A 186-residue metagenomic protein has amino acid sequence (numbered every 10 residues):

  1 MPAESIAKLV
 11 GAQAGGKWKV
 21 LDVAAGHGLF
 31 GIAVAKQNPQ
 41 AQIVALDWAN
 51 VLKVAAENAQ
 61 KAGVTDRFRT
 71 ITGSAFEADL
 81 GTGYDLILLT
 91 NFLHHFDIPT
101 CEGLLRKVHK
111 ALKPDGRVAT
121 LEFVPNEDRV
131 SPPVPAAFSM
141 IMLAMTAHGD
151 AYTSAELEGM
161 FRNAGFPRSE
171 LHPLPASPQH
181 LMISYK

Functional and structural regions predicted by a protein language model:
M1, A155-E158, Y185-K186: Repeat-unit-sized solenoid/scaffold elements
M1-L121, P125, P178-H180: Conserved adenosyl
A62-G63, A147, Y185: Short alpha-helix boundary/capping motifs
A78, F161, L174-A176: A short beta-turn/loop motif at secondary-structure boundaries
A119-A164, E170: C-terminal alpha-helical "lid/dimerization" subdomain adjacent to the S-adenosyl-L-methionine
G165-K186: Core SAM-dependent methyltransferase catalytic element
